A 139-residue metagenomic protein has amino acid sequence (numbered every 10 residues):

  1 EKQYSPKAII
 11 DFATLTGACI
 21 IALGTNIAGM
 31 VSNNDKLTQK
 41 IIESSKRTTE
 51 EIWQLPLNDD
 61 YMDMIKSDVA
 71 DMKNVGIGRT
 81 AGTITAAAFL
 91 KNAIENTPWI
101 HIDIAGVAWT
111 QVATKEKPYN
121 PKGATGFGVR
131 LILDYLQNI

Functional and structural regions predicted by a protein language model:
E1-I139: A generic structural signal for tightly packed, nonpolar segments enriched in small/aliphatic residues
